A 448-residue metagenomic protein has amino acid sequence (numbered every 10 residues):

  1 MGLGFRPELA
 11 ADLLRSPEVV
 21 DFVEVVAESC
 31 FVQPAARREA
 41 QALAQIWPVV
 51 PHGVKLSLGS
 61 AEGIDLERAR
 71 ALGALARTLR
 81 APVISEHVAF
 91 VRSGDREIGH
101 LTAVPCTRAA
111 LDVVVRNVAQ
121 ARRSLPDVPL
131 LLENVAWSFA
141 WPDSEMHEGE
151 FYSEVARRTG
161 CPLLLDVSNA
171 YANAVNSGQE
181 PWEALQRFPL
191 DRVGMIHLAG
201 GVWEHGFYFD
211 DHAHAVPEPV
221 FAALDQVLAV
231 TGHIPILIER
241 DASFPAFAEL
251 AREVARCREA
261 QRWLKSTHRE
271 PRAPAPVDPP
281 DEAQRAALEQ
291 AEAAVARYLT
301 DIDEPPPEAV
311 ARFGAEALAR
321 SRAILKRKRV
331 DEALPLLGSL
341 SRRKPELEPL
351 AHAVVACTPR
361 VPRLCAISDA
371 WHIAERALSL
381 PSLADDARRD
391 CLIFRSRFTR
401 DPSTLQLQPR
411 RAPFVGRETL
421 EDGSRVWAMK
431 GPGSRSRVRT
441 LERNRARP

Functional and structural regions predicted by a protein language model:
M1-F5, D21-V25, V49-H52, I84-E86 (+4 more regions): Hydrophobic faces of well-ordered beta-strands that scaffold small-molecule active sites in alpha/beta enzyme cores
A10, V26-R38, S57-E67, S138-E145 (+3 more regions): Acidic-and-aromatic substrate-binding clefts and catalytic sites of carbohydrate-active enzymes
D12-E18, Q33-P51, E67-P82, R122-P126 (+3 more regions): Acidic (Asp/Glu)-rich catalytic clusters
V25-A69, E316-D331: Glycine/small-residue-rich interface belts in oligomeric ring/scaffold proteins and their assembly partners
G63, T102-L111, N173-T231, F247: Gly/Pro-rich active-site loop or hairpin
E67-P162: Active-site acidic/histidine proton-transfer and metal-coordination neighborhood in alpha/beta enzyme cores
L125-F207: Acidic/histidine-rich catalytic cores of soluble enzymes
V354-P448: Hydrophobic packing positions characteristic of elongated beta-solenoid/beta-helix-type spike/fiber shafts
